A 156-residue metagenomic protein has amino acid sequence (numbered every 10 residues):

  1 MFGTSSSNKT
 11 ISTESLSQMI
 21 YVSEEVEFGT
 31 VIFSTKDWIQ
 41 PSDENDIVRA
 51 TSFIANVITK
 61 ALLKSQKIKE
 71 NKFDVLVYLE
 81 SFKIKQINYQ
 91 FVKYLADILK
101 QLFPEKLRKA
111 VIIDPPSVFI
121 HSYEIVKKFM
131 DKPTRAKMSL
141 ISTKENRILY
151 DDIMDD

Functional and structural regions predicted by a protein language model:
M1-E105, K109-D156: SEC14/CRAL-TRIO lipid-binding/transfer domains and related phosphoinositide-recognition modules that form deep
